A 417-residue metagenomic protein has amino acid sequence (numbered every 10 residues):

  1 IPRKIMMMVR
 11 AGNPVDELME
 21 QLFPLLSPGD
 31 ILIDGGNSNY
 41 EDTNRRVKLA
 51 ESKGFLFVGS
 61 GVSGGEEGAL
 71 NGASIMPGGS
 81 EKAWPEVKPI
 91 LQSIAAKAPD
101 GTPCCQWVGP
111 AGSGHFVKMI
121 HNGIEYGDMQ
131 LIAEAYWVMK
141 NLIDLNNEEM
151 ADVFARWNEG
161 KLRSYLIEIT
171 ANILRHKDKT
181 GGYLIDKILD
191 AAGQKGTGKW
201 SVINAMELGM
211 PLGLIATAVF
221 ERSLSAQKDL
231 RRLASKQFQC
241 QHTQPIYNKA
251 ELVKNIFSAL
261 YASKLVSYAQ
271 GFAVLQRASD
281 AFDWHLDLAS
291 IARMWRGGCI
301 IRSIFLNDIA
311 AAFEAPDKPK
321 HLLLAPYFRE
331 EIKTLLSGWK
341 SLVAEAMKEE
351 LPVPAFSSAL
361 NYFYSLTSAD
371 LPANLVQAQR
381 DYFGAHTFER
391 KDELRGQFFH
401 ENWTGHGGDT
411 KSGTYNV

Functional and structural regions predicted by a protein language model:
I1-L26, R45-K53, L342-E345: Conserved N-terminal Rossmann-fold NAD(P) cofactor-binding segment
V15-M19, I31-I33, N39-D152, G160-Y183 (+2 more regions): Rossmann-fold dinucleotide-binding core
P24-S27, K48, S52, S80 (+16 more regions): Generic secondary-structure signature for well-ordered alpha-helical cores
A95-W107, T243-A273, G384-V417: Electropositive, surface-exposed helix/loop patches at the edges of structured domains that serve as adaptable
H115, K140-N141, L145-E148, D152 (+2 more regions): Interdomain hinge/lid region at the active-site interface of Rossmann-like NAD(P)-dependent oxidoreductases
R156, S279-E314: Small-residue-rich helix-loop
K228-R232, I300-F305, L366-A373: Short glycine/threonine-rich loop-to-helix capping motif typified by GTGT followed within a few residues by an Asp-Pro
K333, G338-V417: C-terminal amphipathic alpha-helical interaction region
